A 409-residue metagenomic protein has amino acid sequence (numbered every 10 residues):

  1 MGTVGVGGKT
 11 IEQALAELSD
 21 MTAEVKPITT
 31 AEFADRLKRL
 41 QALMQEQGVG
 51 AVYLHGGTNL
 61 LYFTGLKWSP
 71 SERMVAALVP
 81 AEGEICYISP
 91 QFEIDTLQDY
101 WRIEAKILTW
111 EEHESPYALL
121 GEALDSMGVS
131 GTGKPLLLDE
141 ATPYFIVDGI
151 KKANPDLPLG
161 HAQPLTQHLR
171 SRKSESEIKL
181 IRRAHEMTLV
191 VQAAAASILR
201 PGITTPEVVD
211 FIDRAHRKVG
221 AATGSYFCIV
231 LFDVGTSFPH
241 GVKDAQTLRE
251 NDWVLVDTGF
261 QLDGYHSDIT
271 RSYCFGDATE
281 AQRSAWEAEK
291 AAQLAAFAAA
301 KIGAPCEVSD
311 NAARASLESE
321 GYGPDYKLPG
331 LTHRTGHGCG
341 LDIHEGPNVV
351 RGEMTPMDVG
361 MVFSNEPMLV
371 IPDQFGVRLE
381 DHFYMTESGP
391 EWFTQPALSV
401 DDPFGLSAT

Functional and structural regions predicted by a protein language model:
M1-T409: Active-site neighborhoods and metal-handling regions in enzymes and metal-associated proteins
